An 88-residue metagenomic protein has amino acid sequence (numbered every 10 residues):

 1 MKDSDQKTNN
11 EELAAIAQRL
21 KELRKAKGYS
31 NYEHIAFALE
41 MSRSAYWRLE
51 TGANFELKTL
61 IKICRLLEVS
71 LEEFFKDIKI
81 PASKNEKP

Functional and structural regions predicted by a protein language model:
M1-E11, F75-P88: Short, charged recognition helix plus adjacent turn of helix-turn-helix-like nucleic-acid-binding domains
M1-K27: A short, Lys/Arg-rich alpha-helix, primarily the initiator
L20, I35, Y46-L49, F74: Conserved hydrophobic/aromatic packing and binding residues within compact polymer-binding modules
L20, N31-Y32, L57-L60: Helix-turn-helix DNA-binding elements, focusing on the entry/boundary residues of the two helices that contact DNA
R24, A36, C64: The alpha-helix within a helix-turn-helix
G28-W47: Short alpha-helical DNA-recognition segment
L49-E50, L67, F75-I78: DNA major-groove recognition helix of helix-turn-helix
G52-R65: Short, basic-rich loop-to-helix N-cap that marks the start of a DNA-contacting helix
